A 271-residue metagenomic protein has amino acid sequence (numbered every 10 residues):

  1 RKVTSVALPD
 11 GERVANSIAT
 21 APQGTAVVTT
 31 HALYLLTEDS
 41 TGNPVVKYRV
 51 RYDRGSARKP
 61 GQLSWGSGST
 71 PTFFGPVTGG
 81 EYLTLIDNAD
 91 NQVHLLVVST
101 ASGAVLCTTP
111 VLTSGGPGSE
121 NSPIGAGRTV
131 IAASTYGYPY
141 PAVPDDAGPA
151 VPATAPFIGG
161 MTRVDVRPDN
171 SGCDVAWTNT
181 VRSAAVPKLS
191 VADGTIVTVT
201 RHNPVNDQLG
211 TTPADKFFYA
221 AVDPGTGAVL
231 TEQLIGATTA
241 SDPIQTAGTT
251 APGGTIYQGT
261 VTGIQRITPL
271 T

Functional and structural regions predicted by a protein language model:
R1, E38-G42, S99-G103, V166-D169 (+2 more regions): Short loop/turn segments that connect beta-strands within beta-propeller blades
R1, L33-L35, L95-V98, G159-R163 (+2 more regions): Hydrophobic beta-strand positions in blades of beta-propellers and related beta-sheet-rich domains
R1-T20, G24-T29, L33: Mobile, glycine-rich extracellular loop/lid and propeptide segments that shape or gate substrate/ligand access
A7-G11, V45-S64, T108-G116, D174-S183 (+1 more regions): Surface-exposed loop and turn segments in beta-propeller and other repeat-based domains that flank or scaffold
D10-P22, P60, G66-T70, S114-G125 (+2 more regions): Repeated scaffold domains used in trafficking and secretory/extracellular systems, primarily beta-propellers
P22-P44, V50-D53, A57-G148, A155-G159: Beta-propeller domains
E81-D87, E120-T239: Loop/turn-rich, solvent-exposed surfaces of beta-rich toroidal or solenoidal domains
D242-T271: Blade-level signature of beta-propeller repeat domains, shared across WD40, Kelch, NHL, RCC1 and BNR/Asp-box propellers
